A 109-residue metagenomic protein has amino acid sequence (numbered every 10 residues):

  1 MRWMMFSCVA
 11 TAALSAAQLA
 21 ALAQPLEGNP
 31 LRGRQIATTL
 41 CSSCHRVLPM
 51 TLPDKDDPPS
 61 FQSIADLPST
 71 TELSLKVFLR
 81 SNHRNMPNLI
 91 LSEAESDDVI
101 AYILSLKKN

Functional and structural regions predicted by a protein language model:
M1-V9, A16: Bacterial N-terminal signal peptides that target proteins for export
V9-T11, A20-A21: Cleavable N-terminal signal peptides
L19-I36: Electrostatic cytochrome c docking/interface patches
N29, I36-A37, T71, L75 (+1 more regions): Stable alpha-helical elements in mature extracytoplasmic
G33, T38-V47, V99: The canonical Cys-X-X-Cys-His
R34, P49-K76: Gly/Gly-Pro-rich "capping" loops immediately C-terminal to redox-active cysteine motifs in periplasmic/lumenal
I36, K108-N109: Short sequence/structural segments immediately N-terminal
D56-S60, I64, K76-L106: Axial heme c-ligation environment in periplasmic c-type cytochrome domains
